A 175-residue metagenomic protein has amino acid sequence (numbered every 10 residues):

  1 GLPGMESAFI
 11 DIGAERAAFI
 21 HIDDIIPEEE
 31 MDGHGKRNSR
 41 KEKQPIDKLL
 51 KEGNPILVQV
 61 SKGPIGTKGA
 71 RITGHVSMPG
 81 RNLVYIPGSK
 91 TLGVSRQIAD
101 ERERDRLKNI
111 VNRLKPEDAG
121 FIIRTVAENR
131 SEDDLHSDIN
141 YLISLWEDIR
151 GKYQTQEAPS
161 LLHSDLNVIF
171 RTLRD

Functional and structural regions predicted by a protein language model:
G1-D175: Single-stranded RNA-binding surfaces
